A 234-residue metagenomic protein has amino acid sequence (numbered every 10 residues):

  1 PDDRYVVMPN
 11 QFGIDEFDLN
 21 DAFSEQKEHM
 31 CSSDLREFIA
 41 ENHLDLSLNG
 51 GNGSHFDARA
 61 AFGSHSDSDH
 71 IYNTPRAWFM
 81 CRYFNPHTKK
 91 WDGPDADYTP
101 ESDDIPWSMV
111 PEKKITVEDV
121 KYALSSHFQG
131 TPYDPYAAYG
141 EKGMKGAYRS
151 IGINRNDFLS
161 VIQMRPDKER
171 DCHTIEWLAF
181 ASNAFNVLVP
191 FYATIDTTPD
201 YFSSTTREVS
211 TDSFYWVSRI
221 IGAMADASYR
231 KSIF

Functional and structural regions predicted by a protein language model:
D2-F234: C-terminus-biased signal that marks the final domain/tail of proteins
